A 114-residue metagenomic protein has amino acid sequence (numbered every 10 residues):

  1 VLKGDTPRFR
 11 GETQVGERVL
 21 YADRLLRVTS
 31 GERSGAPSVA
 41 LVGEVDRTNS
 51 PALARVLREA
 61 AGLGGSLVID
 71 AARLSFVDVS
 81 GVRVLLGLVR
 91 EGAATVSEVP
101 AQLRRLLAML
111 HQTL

Functional and structural regions predicted by a protein language model:
G16-R55: STAS-typified acidic loop motif
V45-L114: Amphipathic alpha-helical interaction surfaces in cytosolic regulatory modules
